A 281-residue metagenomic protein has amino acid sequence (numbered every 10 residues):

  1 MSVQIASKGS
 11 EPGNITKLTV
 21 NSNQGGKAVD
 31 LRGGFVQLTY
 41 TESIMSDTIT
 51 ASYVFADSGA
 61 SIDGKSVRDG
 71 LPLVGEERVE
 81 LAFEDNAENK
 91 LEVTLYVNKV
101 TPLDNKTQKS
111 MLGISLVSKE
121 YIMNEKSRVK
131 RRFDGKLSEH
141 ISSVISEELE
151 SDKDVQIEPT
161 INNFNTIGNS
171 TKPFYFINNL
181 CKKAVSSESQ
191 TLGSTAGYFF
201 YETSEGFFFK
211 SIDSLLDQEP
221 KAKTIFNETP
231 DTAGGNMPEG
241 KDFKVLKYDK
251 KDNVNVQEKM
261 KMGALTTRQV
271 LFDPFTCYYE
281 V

Functional and structural regions predicted by a protein language model:
M1-K126: Assembly/oligomerization scaffold segments
L31, S46-T48, R128, G135 (+1 more regions): Generic N-terminal leader/targeting and pre-domain segments
F35, V67-V74, V129-G135, K223-D231: Short intrinsically disordered coil segments
Y40-G70, T232-V281: An acidic/polar, Gly/Ser/Thr-rich interaction patch typically located in mid-to-C-terminal regions of proteins
P72-V74, K90, K130-S138, T166-I177: Solvent-exposed, acidic/flexible segments
M111, S118-E120, Q156-Q257, L271-F272: Short beta-strand-centered interaction patches in the first periplasmic/extracellular domains of large envelope
M123-E125, R131-R132, V144, L180: Subunit-assembly interface segments of extracellular/virion macromolecular structures
N124, E139-G168: N-terminal export/assembly leaders
